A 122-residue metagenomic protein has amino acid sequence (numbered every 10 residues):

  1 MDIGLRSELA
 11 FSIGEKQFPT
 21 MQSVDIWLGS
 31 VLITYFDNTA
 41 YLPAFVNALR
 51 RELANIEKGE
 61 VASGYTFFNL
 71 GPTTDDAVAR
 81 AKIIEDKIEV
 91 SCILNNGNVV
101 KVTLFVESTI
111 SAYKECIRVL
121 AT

Functional and structural regions predicted by a protein language model:
M1-R50, A54-T66, L70-D76, I83: N-terminal low-complexity, intrinsically disordered segments
L5-I13, A79, V90, L104-F105 (+1 more regions): Generic preference for hydrophobic/aromatic residues in regular secondary structure cores
D25-W27, I88-C92: Generic recognition of long tandem-repeat/solenoid scaffolds
A81-E85, C116: Short intrinsically disordered, low-complexity segments
V90-T122: Mixed-charge, glycine-accented linear interaction segment located at domain edges/termini
